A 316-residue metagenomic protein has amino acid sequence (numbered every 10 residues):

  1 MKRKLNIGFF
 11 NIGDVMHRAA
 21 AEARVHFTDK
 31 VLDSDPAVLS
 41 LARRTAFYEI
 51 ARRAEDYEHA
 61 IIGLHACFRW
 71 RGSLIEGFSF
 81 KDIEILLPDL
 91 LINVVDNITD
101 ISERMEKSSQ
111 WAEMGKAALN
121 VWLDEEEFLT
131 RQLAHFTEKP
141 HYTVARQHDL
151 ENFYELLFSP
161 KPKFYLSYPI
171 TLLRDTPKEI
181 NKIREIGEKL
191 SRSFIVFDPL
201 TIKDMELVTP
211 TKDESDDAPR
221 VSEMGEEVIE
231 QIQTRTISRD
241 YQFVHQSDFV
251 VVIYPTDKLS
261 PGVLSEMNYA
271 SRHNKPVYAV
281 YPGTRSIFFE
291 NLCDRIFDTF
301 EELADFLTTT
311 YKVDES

Functional and structural regions predicted by a protein language model:
M1-I7: A conserved segment at the C-terminal end of the G1
R3, R52-D56, R192: Secondary-structure boundary motif
G8, I12-E76: ATP-dependent small-molecule kinase phosphotransfer cores that center on conserved nucleotide phosphate-binding segments
N11-A21, C67-R71, E84-L87, N93-S316: Conserved catalytic or regulatory cores that recognize and/or transform ribose-phosphate-containing ligands
D29, S79-K81, T209-T211: Residue-level signature of transmembrane alpha-helix interfaces in integral membrane proteins
T45, I75-F78, R235, G262: Short, conserved clusters of charged catalytic residues that mark active-site and nucleotide-handling motifs
A46-R53, F78-P88, I186-K189: Short amphipathic alpha-helices and their capping/turn segments at secondary-structure boundaries
